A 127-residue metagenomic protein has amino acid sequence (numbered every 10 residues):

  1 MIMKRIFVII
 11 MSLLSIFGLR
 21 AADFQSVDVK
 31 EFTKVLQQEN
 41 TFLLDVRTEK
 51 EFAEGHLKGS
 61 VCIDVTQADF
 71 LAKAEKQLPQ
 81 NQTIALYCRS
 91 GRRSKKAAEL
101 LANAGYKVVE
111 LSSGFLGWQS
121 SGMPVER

Functional and structural regions predicted by a protein language model:
I2-F7, F17-T41, K50-T83, R92-R127: Rhodanese-like catalytic fold shared by cysteine-dependent sulfurtransferases and DSP/PTP-type phosphatases
L13-L14: Repetitive helical segments and hydrophobic/amphipathic motifs
L43-D45: Structural scaffold elements adjacent to functional motifs in cytosolic proteins
Y87: Short, surface-exposed ligand- or partner-binding patches at beta-edge/loop junctions that are enriched in aromatics
